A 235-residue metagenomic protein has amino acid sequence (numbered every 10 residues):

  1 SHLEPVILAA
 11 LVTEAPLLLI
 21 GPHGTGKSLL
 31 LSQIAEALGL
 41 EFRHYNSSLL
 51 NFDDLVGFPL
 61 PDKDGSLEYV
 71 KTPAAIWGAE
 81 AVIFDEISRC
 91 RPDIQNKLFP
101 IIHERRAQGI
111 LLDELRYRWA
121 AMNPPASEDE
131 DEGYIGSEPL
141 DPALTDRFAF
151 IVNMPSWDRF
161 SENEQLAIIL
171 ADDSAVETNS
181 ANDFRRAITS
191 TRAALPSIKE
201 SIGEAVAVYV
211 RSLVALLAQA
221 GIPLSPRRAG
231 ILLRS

Functional and structural regions predicted by a protein language model:
S1-E4: Dynamic helix-loop-helix/coil hinge segments at AAA+ ATPase domain boundaries and subdomain interfaces
V6-A10, P61-V82: Conserved alpha-helical scaffold flanking the Walker A/P-loop in AAA+ ATPase domains
L11-L49: Walker A/P-loop
L40, S48-K71: Conserved NTP-binding/hydrolysis module of P-loop NTPases
V82-I83, C90: Hydrophobic positions in the central parallel beta-sheet of the AAA+
D85-I87, K97: Walker B catalytic acidic pair
R89-I94, E104-F184: Canonical AAA+ ATPase core
D173-S235: Basic, amphipathic alpha-helical bundle interface domains used for macromolecular binding and assembly
